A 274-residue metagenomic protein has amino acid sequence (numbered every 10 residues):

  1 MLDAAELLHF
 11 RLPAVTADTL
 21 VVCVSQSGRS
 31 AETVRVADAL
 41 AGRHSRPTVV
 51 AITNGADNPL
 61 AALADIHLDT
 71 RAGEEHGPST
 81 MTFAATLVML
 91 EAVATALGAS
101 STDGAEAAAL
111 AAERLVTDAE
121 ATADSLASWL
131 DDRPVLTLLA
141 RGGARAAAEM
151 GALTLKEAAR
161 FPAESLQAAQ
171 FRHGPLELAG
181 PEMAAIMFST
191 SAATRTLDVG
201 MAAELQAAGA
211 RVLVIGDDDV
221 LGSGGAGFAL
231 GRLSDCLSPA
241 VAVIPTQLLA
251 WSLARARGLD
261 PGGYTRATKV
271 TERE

Functional and structural regions predicted by a protein language model:
M1, L7, I52-T53, T122 (+7 more regions): Residue-level detector of functional hotspots within protein domains
M1-A109, P181-A184, F188-C236, A240 (+1 more regions): Glycine-rich phosphate-binding loops that contact phosphosugars or nucleotide phosphates
I66-A184, T194, R257-E274: Active-site phosphate/pyrophosphate-binding segments
G151, V199-M201, A242, T265: Composition- and surface-driven signal marking solvent-exposed, interaction-prone regions in large proteins
A229-E274: Peripheral docking tails and interdomain loops at the edges of cofactor- or intermediate-handling domains
